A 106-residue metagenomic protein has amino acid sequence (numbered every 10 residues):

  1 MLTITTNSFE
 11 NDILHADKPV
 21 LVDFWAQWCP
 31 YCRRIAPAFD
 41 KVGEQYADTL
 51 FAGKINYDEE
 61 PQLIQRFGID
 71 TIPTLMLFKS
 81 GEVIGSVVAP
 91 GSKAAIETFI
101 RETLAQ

Functional and structural regions predicted by a protein language model:
L2-V20, P61: A short beta-strand-turn-helix
T5, W25, F51-G53: Conserved Rossmann-like nucleotide-binding pocket used by diverse enzymes that bind dinucleotide cofactors
D17-K18, F24-W28, T71: Short pre-active-site segment immediately N-terminal to redox-active cysteine/selenocysteine motifs in thiol-based
D17-P19, R34-I55: Conserved helix-turn-beta segment immediately C-terminal to the redox Cys motif in thioredoxin-like folds
F24-A38: Conserved redox-active cysteine motifs that mediate thiol-disulfide chemistry, especially di-cysteine Cys-X(1-2)-Cys
I55-L63: Structural microenvironment flanking redox-active thiols in thiol-disulfide oxidoreductases
P61, F67-M76: Structural micro-motif
T71, L77-Q106: Non-catalytic, surface beta->alpha helical segment in thiol-disulfide oxidoreductase systems
